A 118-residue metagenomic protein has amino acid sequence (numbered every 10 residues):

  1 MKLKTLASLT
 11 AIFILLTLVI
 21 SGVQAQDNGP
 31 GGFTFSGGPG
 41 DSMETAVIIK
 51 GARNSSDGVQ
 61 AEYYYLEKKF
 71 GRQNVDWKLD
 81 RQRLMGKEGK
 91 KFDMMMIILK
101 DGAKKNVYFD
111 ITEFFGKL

Functional and structural regions predicted by a protein language model:
M1-T10: Bacterial N-terminal signal peptides that target proteins for export
K2, T34, Y108-T112: Poly-acidic low-complexity segments
T10-V19: Bacterial N-terminal signal peptides
S21-Y64: N-terminal trafficking/processing presequences and adjacent post-cleavage segments of proteins routed to secretion
K69-R81: Charged, amphipathic alpha-helical segments
R81-L118: Short, compact, well-ordered microdomains
